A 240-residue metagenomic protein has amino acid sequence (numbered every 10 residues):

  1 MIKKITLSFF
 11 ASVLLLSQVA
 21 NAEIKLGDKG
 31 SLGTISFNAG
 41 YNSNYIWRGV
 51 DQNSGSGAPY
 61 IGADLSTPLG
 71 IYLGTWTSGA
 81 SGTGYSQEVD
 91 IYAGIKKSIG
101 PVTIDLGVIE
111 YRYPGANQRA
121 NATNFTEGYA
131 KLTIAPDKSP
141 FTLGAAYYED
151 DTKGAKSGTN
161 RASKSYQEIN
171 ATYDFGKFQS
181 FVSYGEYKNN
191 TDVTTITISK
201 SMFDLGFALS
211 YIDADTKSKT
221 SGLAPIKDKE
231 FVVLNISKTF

Functional and structural regions predicted by a protein language model:
I2-F9, V13-F240: Outer-membrane beta-barrel proteins
